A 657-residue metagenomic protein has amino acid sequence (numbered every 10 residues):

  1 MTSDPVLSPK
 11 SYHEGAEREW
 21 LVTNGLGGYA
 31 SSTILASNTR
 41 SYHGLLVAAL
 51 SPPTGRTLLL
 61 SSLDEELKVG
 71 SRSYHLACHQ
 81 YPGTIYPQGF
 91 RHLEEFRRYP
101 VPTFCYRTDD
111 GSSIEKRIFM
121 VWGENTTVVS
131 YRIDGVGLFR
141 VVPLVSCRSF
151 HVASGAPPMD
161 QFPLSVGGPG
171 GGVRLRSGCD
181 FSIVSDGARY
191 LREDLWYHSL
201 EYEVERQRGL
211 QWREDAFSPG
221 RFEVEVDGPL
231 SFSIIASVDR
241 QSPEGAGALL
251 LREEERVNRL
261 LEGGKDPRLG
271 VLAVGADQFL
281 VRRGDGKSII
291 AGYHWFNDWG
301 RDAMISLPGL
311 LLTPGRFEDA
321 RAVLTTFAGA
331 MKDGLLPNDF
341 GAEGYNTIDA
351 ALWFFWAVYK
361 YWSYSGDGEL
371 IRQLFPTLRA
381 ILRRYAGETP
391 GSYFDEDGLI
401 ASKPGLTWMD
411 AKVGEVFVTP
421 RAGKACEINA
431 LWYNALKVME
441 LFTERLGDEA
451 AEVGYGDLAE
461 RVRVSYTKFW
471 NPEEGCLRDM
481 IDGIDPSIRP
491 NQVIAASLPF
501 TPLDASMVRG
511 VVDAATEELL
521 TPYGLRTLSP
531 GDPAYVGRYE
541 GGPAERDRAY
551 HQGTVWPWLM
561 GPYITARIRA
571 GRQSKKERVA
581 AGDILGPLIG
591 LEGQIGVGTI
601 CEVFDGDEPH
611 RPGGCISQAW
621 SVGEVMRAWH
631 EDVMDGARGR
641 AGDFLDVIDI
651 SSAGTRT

Functional and structural regions predicted by a protein language model:
M1-G264, H294, R301, R316 (+4 more regions): Terminal accessory carbohydrate-recognition/targeting modules of carbohydrate-active enzymes
S154-P157, V166, L175, V226-G228 (+12 more regions): Aromatic-rich carbohydrate-recognition surfaces in CAZymes
E201-G209, A273-K287, T326-L335, K403-G414 (+3 more regions): Active-site-adjacent bridging/hinge elements
F217-E223, G286-M304, D339-A351, G414-A430 (+4 more regions): Solvent-exposed loop and edge beta-strand segments that line ligand/cofactor-binding and catalytic clefts
G245-L261, R268-L272, G315-A328, G368-G387 (+5 more regions): Extended, well-ordered alpha-helical scaffold segments
E254-Y293, A322, L528-Y535: Conserved oxyanion/phosphate-binding beta-strand-loop segments in alpha/beta enzyme cores
G270, P390-D397, Y433-Y539, I589-V622: Catalytic cores of carbohydrate-active enzymes
D333-G341, V536-A544, K575-V622, G639 (+1 more regions): C-terminal catalytic domain of Rieske-type non-heme iron oxygenases
